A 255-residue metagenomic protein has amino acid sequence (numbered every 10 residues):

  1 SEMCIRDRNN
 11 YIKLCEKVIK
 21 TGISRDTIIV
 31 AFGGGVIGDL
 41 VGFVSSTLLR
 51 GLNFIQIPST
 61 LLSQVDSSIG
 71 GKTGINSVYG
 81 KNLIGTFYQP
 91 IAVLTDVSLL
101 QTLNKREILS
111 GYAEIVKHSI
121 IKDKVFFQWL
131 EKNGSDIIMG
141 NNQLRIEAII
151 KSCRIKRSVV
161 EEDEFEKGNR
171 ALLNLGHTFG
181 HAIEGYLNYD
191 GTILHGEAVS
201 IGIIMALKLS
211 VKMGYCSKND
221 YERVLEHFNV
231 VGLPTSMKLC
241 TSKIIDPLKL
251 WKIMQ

Functional and structural regions predicted by a protein language model:
M3-I5: Short, small-residue-biased leader/transition segments that mark boundaries at the very start of proteins
A31-F32, I57: Structural motif
V36-F43, Q64, H181-A182: Short glycine/serine/threonine-rich phosphate/pyrophosphate-binding segments that cradle anionic phosphate groups
G42-D136: A glycine/threonine-rich phosphate-anchoring loop and its flanking beta-alpha core in nucleotide/phosphate-binding
L99, D220, I253-M254: Alpha-helical transmembrane segments in inner-membrane proteins
K132-I245: Active-site segments that bind and position negatively charged phosphate/pyrophosphate groups
P247-Q255: Internal helix-turn-beta structural module
